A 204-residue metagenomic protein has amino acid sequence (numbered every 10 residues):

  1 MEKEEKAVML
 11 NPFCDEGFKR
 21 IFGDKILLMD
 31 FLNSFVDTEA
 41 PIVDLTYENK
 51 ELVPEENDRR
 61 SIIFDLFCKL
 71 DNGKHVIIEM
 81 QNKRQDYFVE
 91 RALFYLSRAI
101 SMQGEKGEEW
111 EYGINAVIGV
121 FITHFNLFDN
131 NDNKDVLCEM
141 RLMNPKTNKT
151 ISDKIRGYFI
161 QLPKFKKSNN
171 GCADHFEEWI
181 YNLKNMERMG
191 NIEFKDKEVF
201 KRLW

Functional and structural regions predicted by a protein language model:
M1-W204: Elongated, amphipathic alpha-helical interaction scaffolds
